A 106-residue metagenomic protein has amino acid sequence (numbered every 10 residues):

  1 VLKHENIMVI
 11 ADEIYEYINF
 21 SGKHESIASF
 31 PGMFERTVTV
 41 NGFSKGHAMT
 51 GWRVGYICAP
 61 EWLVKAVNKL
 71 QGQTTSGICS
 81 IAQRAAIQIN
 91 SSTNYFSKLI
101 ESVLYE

Functional and structural regions predicted by a protein language model:
V1-M8, Y15-M49, W62: Active-site pre-lysine segment of PLP-dependent enzymes
M8-V9, L104: A short beta-strand/loop micro-motif in the catalytic core of glycosyltransferases that engages the nucleotide-sugar
R36-E106: PLP-dependent aminotransferase class I/II
